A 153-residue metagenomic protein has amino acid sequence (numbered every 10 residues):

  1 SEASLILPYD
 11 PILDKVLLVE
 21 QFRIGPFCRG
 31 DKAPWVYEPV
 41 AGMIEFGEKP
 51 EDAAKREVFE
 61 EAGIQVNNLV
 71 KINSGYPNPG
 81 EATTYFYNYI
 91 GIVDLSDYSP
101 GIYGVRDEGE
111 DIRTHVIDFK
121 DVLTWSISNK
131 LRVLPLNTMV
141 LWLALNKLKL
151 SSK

Functional and structural regions predicted by a protein language model:
S1, L7, I12-R56, R106-E108 (+1 more regions): Conserved Nudix-box catalytic region and its N-terminal flanking loop in Nudix hydrolases and closely related
P8, I90-I92, V116-D118: Short, well-ordered beta-strand micro-motif
P11, I44, V66, V93-D94: Hydrophobic pocket-lining residues within nucleotide cofactor-binding pockets
K32-W35, F46, K71, P79-E81 (+1 more regions): Nudix hydrolase/Nudix homology domain
V58-A62: Membrane-proximal helix-loop-helix units in multi-pass membrane proteins
G63-I64, L150: Helix N-cap/coil-helix junction residues
Q65-I72: A short coil-to-beta-strand element that immediately follows conserved catalytic motifs
N78-P100: Active-site-adjacent beta-strand/loop module that shapes the phosphate/pyrophosphate-binding cleft
